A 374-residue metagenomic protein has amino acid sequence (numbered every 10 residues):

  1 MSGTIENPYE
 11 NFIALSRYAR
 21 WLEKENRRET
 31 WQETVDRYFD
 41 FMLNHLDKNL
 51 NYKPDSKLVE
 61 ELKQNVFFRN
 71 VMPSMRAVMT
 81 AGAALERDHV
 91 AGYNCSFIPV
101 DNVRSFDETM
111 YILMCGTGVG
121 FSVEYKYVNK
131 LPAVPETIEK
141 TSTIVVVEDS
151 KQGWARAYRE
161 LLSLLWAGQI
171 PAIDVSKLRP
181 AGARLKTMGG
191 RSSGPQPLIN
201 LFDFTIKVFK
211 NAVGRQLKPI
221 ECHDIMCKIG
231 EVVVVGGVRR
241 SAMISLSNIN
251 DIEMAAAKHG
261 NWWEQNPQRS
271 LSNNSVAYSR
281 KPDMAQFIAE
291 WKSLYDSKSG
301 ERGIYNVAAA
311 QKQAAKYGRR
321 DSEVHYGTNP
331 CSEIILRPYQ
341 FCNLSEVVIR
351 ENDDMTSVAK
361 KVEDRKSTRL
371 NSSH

Functional and structural regions predicted by a protein language model:
M1-R369: Extended catalytic cores of very large enzyme megasubunits
L370-H374: Positively charged, low-complexity/disordered segments
